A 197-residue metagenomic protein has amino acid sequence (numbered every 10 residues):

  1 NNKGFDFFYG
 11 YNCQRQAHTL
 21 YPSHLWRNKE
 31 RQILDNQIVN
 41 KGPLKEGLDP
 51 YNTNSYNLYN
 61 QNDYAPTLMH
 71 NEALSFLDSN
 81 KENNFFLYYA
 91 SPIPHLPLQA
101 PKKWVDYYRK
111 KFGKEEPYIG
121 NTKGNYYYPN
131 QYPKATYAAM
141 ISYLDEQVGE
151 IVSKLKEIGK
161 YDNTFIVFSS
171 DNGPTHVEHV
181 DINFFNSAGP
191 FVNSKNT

Functional and structural regions predicted by a protein language model:
K3-G4, S187: Short, structured coil segments at secondary-structure junctions
F8-Y9: Short, well-ordered beta-strand core segments
N12-T197: Active-site-proximal cap/lid insertion segments
